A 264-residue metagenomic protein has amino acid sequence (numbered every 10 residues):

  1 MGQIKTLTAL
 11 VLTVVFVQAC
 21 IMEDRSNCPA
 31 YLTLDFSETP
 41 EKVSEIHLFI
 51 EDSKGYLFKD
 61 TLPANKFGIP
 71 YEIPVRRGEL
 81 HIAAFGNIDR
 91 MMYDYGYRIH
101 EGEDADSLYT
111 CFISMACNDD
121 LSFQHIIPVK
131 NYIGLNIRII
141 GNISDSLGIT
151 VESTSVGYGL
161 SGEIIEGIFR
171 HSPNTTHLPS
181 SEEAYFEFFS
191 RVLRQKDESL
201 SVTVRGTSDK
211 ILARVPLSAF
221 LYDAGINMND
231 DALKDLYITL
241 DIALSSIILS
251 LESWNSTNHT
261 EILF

Functional and structural regions predicted by a protein language model:
M1-T8: Bacterial N-terminal signal peptides that target proteins for export
G2, V14-P40, S256-I262: Bacterial Sec-dependent N-terminal signal peptides
S26-T33, G78-L80, I133-L135: Short structural boundary motif marking the start of a folded domain
L34-I46, R138-S146: Structural motif
H47-Y95, L147-D223: Tryptophan-paired
K66, I88-Q124, S208-A243: Structured interaction patches on ligand/partner-binding surfaces of diverse proteins
H125-Y132: Conserved "repeat-terminator" motif of extracellular CCP/Sushi domains
L236-F264: Eukaryotic extended interaction platforms
